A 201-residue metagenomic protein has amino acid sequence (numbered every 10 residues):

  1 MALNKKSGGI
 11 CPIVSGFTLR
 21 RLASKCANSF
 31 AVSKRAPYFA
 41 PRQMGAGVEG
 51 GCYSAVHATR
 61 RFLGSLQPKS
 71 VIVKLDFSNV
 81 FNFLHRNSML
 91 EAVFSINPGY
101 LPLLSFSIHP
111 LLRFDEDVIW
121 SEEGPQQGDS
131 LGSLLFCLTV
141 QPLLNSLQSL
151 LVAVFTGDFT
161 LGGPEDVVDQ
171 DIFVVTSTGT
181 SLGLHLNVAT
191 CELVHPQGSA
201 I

Functional and structural regions predicted by a protein language model:
M1-T139: Conserved pre-catalytic core of RNA-dependent polymerases
K5-S7, G163, Q197: Short acidic-glycine loop/turn motifs at beta-strand connectors
C11, D76, G157-G162, L193: Short cationic amphipathic helices and targeting signals
S33-P41, S149-L151, G183-N187: Surface-exposed helix-capping loop/turn segments at secondary-structure junctions
K34, A55-G64, V168-G183: Inter-domain linker/hinge segments that demarcate the starts of reverse transcriptase and RNase H-type modules
N79-I96, P125, L150-F155, F159-L182: Catalytic palm subdomain of template-directed nucleic-acid polymerases, centered on the conserved carboxylate motif
V140-L143, Q148-L150: Basic, alpha-helical interaction scaffolds
N187-I201: Short, conserved micro-motifs composed of acidic
